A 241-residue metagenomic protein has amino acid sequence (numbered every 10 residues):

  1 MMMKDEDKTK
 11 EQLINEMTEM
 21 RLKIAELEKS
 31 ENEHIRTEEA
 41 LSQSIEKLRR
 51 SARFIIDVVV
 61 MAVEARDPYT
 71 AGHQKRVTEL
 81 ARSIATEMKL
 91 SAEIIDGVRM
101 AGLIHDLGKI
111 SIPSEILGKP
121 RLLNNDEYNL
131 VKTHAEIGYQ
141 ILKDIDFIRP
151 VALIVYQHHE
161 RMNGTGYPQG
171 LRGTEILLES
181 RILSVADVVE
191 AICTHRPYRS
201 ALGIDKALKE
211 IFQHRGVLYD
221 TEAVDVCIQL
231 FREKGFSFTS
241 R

Functional and structural regions predicted by a protein language model:
M1-M2, D220: Polar low-complexity intrinsically disordered regions
M3-D57, M61, A65-P68: Amphipathic alpha-helical coiled-coil "transmission" helices that mediate dimerization and conformational coupling
A40, E46, R53-R241: Metal-dependent catalytic cores of enzymes that make or break cyclic nucleotides and related phosphoester linkages
